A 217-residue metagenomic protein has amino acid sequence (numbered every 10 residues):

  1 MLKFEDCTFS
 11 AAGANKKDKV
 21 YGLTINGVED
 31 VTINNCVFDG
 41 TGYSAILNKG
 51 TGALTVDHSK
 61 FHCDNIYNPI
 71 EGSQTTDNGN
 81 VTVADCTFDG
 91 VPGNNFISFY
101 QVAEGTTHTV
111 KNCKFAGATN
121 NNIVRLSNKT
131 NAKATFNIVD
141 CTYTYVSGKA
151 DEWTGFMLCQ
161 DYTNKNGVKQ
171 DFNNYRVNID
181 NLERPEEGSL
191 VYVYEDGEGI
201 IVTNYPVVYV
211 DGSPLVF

Functional and structural regions predicted by a protein language model:
M1, G22, A53, M157 (+3 more regions): Acidic/proline-rich low-complexity IDRs
L2-D6, D30-N35, L54-H58, N78-D85 (+5 more regions): All-beta strand scaffolds that present successive hydrophobic residues in beta-strands
T8, G13, V37, K60 (+9 more regions): A structural signal for beta-strand register positions
A11-N26, G40-T51, K60-N78, G90-A103 (+3 more regions): Extracellular beta-strand/beta-solenoid scaffold signature
N26, T32, G72-S73, D85-D89 (+2 more regions): A general secondary-structure boundary signal
